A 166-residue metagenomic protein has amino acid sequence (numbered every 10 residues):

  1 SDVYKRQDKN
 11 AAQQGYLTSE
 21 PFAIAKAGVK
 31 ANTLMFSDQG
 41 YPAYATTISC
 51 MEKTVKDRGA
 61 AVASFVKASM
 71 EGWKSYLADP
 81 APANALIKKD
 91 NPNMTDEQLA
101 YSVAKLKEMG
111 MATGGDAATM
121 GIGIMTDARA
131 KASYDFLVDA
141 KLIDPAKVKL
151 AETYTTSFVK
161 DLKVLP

Functional and structural regions predicted by a protein language model:
D2-Y4: Short, small-residue-biased leader/transition segments that mark boundaries at the very start of proteins
D8-N10: Active-site-proximal glycine-rich helix-loop-beta segment
A12-K30, G110: A ligand-binding cleft/hinge motif common to bilobed small-molecule-binding domains
K30-A43: Short beta-strand->loop
A45-A61: A bilobed periplasmic-binding-protein/Venus flytrap-type ligand-binding module shared by bacterial periplasmic
D57-A140: Secondary-structure end/capping motifs
A128-P166: Conserved C-terminal helix/tail region of periplasmic/extracytoplasmic solute-binding proteins
